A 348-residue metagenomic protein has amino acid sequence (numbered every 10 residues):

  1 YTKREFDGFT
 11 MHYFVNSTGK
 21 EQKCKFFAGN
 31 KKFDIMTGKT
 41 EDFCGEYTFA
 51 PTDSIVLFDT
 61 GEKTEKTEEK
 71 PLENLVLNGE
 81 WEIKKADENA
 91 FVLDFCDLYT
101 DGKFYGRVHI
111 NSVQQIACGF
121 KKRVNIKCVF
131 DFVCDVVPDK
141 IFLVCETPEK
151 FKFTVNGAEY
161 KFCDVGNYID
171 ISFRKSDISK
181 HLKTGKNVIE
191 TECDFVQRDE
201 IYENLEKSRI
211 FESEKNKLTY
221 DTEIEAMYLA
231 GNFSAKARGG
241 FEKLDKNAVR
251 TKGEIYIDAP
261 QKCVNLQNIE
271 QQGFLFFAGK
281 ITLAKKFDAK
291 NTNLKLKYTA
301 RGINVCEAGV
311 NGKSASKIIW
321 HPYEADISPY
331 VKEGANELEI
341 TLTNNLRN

Functional and structural regions predicted by a protein language model:
Y1-F27, T52, I281-L283: Carbohydrate-binding surface patches
S17-K20, E149, L346: Short, acidic/polar linear motifs in exposed loop/turn regions
N30-Y47, F153-K175, E307-A325: Solvent-exposed beta-strand/loop surfaces of large extracellular or lumenal domains
G45-T67: C-terminal beta-strand-rich structural cap/linker in extracellular carbohydrate-active enzymes
Y47-T48, S179-L182, I327-V331: Short, flexible loop/turn segments at beta-strand junctions in immunoglobulin-like and fibronectin type III
K70-K122, C145-T147, F173-T282, L296-A300 (+1 more regions): An acidic-aromatic loop/edge-strand motif
F120-C134, R174-S176, F277-D288, Y323-A325: Short beta-strands within extracellular/lumenal beta-sheet-rich domains
F132-G157, I189-T191, F287-N311, L338-I340: Aromatic-lined ligand-binding clefts that engage carbohydrates, nucleic acids, or primary amines
